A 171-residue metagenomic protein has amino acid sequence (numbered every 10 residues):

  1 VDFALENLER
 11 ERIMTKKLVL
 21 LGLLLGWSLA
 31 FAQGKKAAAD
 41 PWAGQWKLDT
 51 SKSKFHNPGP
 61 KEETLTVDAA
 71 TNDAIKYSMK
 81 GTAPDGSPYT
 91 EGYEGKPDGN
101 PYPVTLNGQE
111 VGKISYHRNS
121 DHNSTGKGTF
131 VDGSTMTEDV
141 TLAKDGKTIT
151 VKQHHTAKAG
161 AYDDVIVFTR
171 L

Functional and structural regions predicted by a protein language model:
V1-I13: Short, Lys/Arg-enriched N-terminal segments with co-localized hydrophobic residues within the first ~10-30 amino acids
L8, L18, K36-A37: N-terminal cationic leader/targeting segments used for protein routing and processing
I13-M14, V167: Short alpha-helical segments used as structural interaction elements across diverse proteins
T15-G22: Sec-dependent signal peptide recognition, specifically the positively charged N-region followed immediately by
L23-A32: Hydrophobic h-region of N-terminal signal peptides that target proteins for export in Gram-negative bacteria
Q33-L171: Hydrophobic small-molecule pocket/channel-lining residues, especially in calycin-type beta-barrels
